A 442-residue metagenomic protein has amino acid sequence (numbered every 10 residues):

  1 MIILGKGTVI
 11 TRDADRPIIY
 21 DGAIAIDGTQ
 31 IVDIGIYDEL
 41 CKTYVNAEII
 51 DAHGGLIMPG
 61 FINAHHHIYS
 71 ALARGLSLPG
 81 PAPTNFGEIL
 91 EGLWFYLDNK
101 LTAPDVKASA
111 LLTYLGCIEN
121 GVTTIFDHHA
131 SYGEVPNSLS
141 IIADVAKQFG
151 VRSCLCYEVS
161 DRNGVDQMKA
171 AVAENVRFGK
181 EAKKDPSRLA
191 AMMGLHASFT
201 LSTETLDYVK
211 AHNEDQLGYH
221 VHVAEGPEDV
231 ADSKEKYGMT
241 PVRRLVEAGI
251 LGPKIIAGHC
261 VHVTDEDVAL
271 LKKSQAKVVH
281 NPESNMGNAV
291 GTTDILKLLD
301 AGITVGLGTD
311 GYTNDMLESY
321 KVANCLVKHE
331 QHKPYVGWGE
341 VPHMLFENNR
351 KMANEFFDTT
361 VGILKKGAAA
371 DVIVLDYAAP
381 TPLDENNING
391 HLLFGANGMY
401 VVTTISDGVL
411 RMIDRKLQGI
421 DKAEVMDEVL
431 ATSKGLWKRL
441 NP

Functional and structural regions predicted by a protein language model:
M1-G22, I26-V32, T43, L345-P442: Active-site microenvironment of metallo-dependent hydrolases
I2-K6, C41-E88, P104, L111 (+1 more regions): Replace "His-x-His-based motif
P59-A71, H129, G218-P227: Histidine-centered catalytic micro-motifs
L72-V106, N163-G164, P227-K254, S274-K277 (+1 more regions): Active-site gating loops and adjacent loop-to-helix segments of metal-dependent hydrolytic enzymes
L76-H128, G133-V151, A173-D185, L430-T432: Alpha-helical scaffold segments that flank or form the walls of functional sites
E134-V261: Metal-coordinating catalytic core of metallo-dependent amide/deamination hydrolases
P227-M239, D267-L271, A289-L298, T313-Q331 (+1 more regions): Histidine/acidic-residue-rich catalytic or RNA/ligand-binding cores of hydrolases and nuclease-related proteins
E247-K254, L296-A379, L393-N397: His/Asp/Glu-enriched, well-ordered alpha-helical/loop segment that forms or immediately abuts the divalent-metal
